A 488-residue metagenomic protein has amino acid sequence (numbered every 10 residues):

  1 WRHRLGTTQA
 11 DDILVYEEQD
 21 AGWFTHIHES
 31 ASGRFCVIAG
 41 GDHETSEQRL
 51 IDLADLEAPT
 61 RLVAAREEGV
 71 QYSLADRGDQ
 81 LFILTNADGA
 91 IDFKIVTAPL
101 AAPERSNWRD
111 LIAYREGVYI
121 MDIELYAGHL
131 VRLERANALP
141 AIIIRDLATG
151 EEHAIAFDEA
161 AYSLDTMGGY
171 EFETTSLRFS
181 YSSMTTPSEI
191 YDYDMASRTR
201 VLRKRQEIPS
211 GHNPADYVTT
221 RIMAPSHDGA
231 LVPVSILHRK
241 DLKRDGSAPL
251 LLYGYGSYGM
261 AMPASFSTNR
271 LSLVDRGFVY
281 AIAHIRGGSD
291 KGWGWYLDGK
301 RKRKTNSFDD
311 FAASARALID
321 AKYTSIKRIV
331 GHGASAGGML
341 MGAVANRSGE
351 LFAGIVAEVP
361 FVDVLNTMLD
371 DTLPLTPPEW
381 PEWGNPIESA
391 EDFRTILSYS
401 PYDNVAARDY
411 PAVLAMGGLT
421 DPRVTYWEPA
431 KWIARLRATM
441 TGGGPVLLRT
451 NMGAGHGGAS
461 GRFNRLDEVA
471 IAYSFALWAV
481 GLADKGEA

Functional and structural regions predicted by a protein language model:
W1-S247, Y258-R276, R303, R316-D320 (+1 more regions): Peripheral, non-catalytic segments that deliver or gate enzyme domains
L74, A101, A148-E151, L252 (+3 more regions): Polar low-complexity intrinsically disordered regions
P249-Y253, Y280, V413: Hydrophobic beta-strand anchors of alpha/beta hydrolase catalytic cores
G254-G256, G417: The conserved beta1-alpha1 loop
R276, I282-A488: Active-site-proximal cap/loop segments of hydrolase catalytic domains
